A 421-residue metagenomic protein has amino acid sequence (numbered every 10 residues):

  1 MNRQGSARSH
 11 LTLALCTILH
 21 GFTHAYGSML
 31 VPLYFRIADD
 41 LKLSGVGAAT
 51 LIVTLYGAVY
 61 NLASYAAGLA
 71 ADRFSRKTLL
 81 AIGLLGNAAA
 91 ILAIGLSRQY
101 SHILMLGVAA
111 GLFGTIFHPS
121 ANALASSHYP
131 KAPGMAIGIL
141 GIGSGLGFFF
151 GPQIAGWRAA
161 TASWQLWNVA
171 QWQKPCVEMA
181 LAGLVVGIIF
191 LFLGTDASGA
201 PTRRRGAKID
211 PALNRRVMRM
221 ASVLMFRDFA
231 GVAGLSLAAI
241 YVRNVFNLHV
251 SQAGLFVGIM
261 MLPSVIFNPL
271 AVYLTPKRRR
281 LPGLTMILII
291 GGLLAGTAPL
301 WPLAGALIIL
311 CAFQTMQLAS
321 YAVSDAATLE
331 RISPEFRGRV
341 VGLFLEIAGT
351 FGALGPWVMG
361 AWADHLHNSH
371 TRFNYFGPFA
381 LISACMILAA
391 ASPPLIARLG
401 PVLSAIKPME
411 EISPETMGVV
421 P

Functional and structural regions predicted by a protein language model:
S28, G57-Y65, F148-F149, M261-P269 (+1 more regions): Residue-level signature of mid-helix packing/kink "hotspots" within the transmembrane helices of 12-pass Major
L30-V31, R216-V265: Extracytoplasmic gate region of multi-pass secondary transporters
L62-R98: Conserved MFS/SLC helix-loop-helix module at the cytosolic interface between two early adjacent transmembrane helices
A63-S75, F267-R279, A363-D364: Helix-to-loop junctions at the C-terminal end of transmembrane segments in multipass secondary transporters
R73-L84, P276-L288: Cytoplasmic membrane-interface "Motif A"-like loop-to-helix N-cap segments of 12-TM Major Facilitator Superfamily
L106-S144: Cytoplasmic helix-loop-helix junction between adjacent transmembrane helices in 12-TM secondary transporters
I139-T195: Helix-loop-helix hairpin linking two adjacent transmembrane segments in secondary transporters
L281-S324: C-terminal transmembrane helical hairpin of 12-TM major facilitator-type secondary transporters
